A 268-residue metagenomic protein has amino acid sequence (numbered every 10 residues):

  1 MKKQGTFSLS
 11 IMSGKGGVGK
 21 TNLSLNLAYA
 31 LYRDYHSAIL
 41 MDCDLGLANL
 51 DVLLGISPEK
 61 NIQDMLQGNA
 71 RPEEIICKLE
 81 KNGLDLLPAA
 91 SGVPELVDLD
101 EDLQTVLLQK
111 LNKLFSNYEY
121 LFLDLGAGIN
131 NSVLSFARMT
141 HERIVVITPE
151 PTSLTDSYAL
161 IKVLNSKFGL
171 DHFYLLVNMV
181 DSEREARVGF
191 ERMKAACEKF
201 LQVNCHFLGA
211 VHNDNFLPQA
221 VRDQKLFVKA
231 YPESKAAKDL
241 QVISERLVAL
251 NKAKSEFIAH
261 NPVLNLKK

Functional and structural regions predicted by a protein language model:
K2-D44: Walker A/P-loop phosphate-binding motif and the immediately C-terminal alpha-helix
G14, T148-P149, F173-R187, A210-L217: G-domain G4 guanine-recognition motif of GTPases
Y32, A137, N165: Gly/Ala-rich phosphate-binding loop of Rossmann-like dinucleotide-binding domains, activating on the conserved
M41-S116, V221-D223: P-loop/Walker-type NTP enzyme "switch/lid" segment
K113-S116, N130-T152: Inter-motif core of Ras-like GTPase G domains
P151-Y174, E183, V188-G189, M193-A196: Anionic-ligand binding region
F200-V228, L240: Beta-strand-loop-alpha "switch" segments that mediate conformational coupling across diverse proteins
Q224-K268: NTP-binding/hydrolysis catalytic cores, primarily Walker-type P-loop NTPases
